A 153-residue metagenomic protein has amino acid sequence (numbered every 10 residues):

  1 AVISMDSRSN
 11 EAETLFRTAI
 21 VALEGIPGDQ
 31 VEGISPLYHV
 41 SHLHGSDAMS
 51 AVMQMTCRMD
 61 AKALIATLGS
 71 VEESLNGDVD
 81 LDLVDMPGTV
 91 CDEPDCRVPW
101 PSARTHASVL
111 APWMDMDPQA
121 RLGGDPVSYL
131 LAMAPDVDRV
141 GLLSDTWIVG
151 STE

Functional and structural regions predicted by a protein language model:
A1-D29, S35-H39: N-terminal beta1-alpha1 ligand-phosphate binding loop
M5-S7, M53-M59, D85: Short beta-strand-to-loop capping motifs
E11-L15, M59-I65, D92: Short, conserved charged micro-motifs
R17-L23, L64-E73: Short amphipathic alpha-helices in soluble, non-transmembrane regions that often serve as interface/regulatory elements
G25-G28, R58, E73: Short helix-capping and hinge/turn segments at secondary-structure transitions, especially at repeat and domain
G33-R58: Short, charge-patterned binding micro-sites
L43-A48, K62, E73-E153: Flexible, gly/pro- and Lys/Arg-enriched active-site loops
